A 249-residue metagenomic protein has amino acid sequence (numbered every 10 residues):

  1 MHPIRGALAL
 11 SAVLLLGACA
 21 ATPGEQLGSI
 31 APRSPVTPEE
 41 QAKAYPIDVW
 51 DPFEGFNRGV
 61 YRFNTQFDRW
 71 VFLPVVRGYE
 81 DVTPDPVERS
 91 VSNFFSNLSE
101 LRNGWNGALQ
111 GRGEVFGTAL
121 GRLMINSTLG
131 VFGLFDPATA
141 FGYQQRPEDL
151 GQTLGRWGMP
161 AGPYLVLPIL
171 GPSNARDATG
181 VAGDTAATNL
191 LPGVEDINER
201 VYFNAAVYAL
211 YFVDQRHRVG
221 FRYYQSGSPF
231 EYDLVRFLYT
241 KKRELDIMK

Functional and structural regions predicted by a protein language model:
M1-L8: Bacterial N-terminal signal peptides that target proteins for export
L15-A18: C-terminal motif of bacterial Sec signal peptides marking the signal peptidase cleavage site
A20-G24: Bacterial signal peptide processing site
E25-P32: Short, low-complexity, disordered segments immediately C-terminal to signal peptides in bacterial exported proteins
R33-I47, W157-K249: A structured, mid-to-C-terminal "fold-capping" secondary-structure block
T37-L73: Post-signal-peptide N-terminal segment of Sec-exported extracytoplasmic proteins
W70, V75-P86: Membrane interface segments of multi-pass transport proteins and intramembrane proteases
P84, N93-A175: Mid-length scaffold segments of soluble, non-membrane domains
